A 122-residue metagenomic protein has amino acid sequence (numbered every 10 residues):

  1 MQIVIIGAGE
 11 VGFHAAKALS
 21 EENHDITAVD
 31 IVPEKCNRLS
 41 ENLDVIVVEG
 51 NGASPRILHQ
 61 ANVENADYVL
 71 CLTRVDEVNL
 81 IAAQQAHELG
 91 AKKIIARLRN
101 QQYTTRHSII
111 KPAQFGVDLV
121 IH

Functional and structural regions predicted by a protein language model:
M1-H122: Cytosolic regulatory regions of ion transport systems
